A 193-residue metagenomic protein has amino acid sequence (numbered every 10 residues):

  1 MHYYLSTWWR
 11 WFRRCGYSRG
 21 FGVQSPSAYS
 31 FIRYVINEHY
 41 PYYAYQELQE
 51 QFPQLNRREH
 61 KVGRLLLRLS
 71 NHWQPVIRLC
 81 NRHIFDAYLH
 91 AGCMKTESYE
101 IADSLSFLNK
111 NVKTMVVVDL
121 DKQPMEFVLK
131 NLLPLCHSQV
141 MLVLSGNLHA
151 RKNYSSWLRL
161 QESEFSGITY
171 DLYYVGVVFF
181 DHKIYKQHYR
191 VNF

Functional and structural regions predicted by a protein language model:
M1-V117, K122-S138, L148-F193: A short alpha-helical cap/connector motif
L142-S145: Short beta-strand/loop segment that forms part of the nucleotide-sugar
